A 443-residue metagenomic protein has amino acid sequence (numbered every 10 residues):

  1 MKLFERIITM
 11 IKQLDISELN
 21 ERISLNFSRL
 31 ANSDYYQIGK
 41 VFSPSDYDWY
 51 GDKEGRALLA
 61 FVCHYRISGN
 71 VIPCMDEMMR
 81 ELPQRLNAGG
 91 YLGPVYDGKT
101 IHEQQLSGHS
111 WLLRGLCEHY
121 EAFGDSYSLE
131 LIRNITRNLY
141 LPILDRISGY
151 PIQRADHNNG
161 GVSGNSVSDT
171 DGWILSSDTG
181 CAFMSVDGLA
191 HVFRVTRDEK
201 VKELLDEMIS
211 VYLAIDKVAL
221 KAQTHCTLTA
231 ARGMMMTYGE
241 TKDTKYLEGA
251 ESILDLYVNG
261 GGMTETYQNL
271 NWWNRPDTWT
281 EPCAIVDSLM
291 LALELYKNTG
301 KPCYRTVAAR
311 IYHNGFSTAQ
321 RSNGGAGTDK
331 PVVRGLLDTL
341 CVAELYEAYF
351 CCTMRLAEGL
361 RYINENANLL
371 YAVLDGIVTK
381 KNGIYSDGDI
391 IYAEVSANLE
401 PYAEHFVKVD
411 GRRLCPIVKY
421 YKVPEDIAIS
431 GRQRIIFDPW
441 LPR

Functional and structural regions predicted by a protein language model:
M1-N70, K99-F123, S163-E199, L204 (+2 more regions): Aromatic (Trp/Tyr) and acidic
T9, E77-E81, N134-N138, E207-V211: Alpha-helical solenoid scaffolds in eukaryotic proteins
V71-T100, Q104, G261-N269: Helix-terminus loop motifs that line ligand-binding clefts
P83-Q84, R137-L141, S210-A214, L254-N259 (+2 more regions): Amphipathic alpha-helical segments of tetratricopeptide repeats
Q84-Y91, Y127, I143-I152, T196-E203 (+3 more regions): Proline-centered turn/helix-capping motifs that create local helix->coil transitions or kinks
L92-I101, S148-I152, K217-A219: Surface loop/turn signatures of beta-propeller and other carbohydrate-active proteins
D145-G149, G172-S176, V218-K221: Flexible helix-coil transition and linker loops at the boundaries of alpha-helical arrays
D145-S166: Aromatic- and acidic-residue-enriched segments that line the glycan-binding/catalytic groove of carbohydrate-active
